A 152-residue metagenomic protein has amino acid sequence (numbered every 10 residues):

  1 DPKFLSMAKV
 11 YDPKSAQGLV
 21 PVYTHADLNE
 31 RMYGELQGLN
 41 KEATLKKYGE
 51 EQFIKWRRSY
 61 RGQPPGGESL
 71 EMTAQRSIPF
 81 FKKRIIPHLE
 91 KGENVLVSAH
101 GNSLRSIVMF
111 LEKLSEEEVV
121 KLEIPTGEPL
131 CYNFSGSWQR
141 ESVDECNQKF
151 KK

Functional and structural regions predicted by a protein language model:
D1-F53, K83, M109-S135: Phosphate-coordination/substrate-recognition cap region in phosphate-metabolizing enzymes
H25, G38, E71-A74, P87-H88: C-terminal accessory segments of proteins
N29-E30, R61-G62, G101-L104, G136-Q139: Short, solvent-exposed loop/turn segments at secondary-structure junctions
L45, L70, A74-I78: Amphipathic, non-transmembrane alpha-helical scaffold segments
Q52-M72: Short glycine/proline- and acidic residue-enriched helix-loop micro-motifs that form flexible lids or anion-recognition
K83-V95: Short coil/turn segments at beta-strand junctions that form active-site/ligand-binding loops
E93-I107: Beta-strand elements within well-structured catalytic alpha/beta cores of enzymes that handle phosphate/sulfate esters
Q148-K152: Short, cationic low-complexity segments
